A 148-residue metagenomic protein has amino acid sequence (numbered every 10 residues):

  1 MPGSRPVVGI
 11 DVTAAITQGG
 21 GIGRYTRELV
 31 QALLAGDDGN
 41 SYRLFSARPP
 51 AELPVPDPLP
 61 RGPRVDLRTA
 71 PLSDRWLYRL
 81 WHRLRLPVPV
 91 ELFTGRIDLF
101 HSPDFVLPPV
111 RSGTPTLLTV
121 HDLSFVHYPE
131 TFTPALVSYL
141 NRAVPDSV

Functional and structural regions predicted by a protein language model:
M1-V148: Carbohydrate transferase catalytic cores enriched for Leloir-type hexosyltransferases
